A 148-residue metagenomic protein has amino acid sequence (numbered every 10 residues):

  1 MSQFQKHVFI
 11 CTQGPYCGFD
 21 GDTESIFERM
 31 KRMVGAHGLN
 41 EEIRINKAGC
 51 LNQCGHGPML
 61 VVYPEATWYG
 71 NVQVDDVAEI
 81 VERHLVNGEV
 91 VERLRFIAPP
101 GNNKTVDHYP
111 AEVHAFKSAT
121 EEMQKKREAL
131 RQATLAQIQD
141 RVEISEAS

Functional and structural regions predicted by a protein language model:
M1-I10, G14-P15, G35-I43, A66-T67 (+1 more regions): Iron-sulfur (Fe-S) cluster-binding modules
Q5-G21, R44-P64: Local cysteine-cluster metal-coordination motifs and their immediate loop/turn environment, predominantly Fe-S cluster
D20-T23, G70: Flexible, glycine- and charge-enriched loops at secondary-structure boundaries
D22-G38: Short, charged low-complexity linear segments at domain edges
